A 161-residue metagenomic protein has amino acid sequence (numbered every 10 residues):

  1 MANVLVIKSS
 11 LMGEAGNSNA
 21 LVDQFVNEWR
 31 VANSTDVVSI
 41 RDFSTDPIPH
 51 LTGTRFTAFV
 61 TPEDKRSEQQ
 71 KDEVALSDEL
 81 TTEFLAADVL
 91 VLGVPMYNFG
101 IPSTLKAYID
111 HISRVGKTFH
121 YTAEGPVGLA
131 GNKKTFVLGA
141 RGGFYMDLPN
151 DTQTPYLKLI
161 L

Functional and structural regions predicted by a protein language model:
M1-V94, F99-D110, R114: N-terminal beta1-alpha1-beta2 submodule of the flavodoxin-like/Rossmannoid cofactor-binding fold
D36, F119-H120: Secondary-structure transition/capping residues
I112-K117, I160: Gly/Ser/Thr-rich active-site loops/lids in small-molecule metabolic enzymes that frequently grip phosphoryl groups
Y121-I160: Short, glycine-/small-residue-rich phosphate/pyrophosphate-handling segment
